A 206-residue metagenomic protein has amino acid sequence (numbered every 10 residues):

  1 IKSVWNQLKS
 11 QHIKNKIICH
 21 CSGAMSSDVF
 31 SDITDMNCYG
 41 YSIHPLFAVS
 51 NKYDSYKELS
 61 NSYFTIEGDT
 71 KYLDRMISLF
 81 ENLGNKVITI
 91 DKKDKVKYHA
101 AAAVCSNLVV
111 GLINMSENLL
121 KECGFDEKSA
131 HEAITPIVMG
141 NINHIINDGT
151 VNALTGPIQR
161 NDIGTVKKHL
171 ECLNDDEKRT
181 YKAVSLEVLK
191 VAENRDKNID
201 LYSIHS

Functional and structural regions predicted by a protein language model:
I1-D54: Rossmann-like NAD(P)(H) cofactor-binding subdomain of soluble oxidoreductases
C21-G23, I43-L46, G68-D69, K92 (+1 more regions): Fold-independent oxyanion-binding glycine-rich loops and adjacent beta-strand/coil segments at enzyme active sites
D35-Y39, D54-I146: Internal alpha-helical scaffold of NAD(P)-dependent oxidoreductase catalytic cores
E132, K182, L201-S203: Short, charged, amphipathic alpha-helical segments
N141-N198: Interdomain hinge/lid region at the active-site interface of Rossmann-like NAD(P)-dependent oxidoreductases
D196-S206: Solvent-exposed interaction surfaces and binding hotspots enriched for charged
